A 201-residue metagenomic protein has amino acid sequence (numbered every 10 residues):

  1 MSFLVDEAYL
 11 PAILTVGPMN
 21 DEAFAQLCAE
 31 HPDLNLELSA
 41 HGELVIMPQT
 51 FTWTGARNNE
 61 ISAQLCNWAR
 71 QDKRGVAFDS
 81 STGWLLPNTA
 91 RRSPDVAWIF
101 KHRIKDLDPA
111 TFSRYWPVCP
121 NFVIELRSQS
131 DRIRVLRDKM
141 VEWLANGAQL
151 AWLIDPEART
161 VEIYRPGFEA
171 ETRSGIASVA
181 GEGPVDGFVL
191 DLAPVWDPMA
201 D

Functional and structural regions predicted by a protein language model:
M1-D201: Gly/Pro/Ser/Thr-rich low-complexity, intrinsically disordered segments predominantly at protein N-termini
